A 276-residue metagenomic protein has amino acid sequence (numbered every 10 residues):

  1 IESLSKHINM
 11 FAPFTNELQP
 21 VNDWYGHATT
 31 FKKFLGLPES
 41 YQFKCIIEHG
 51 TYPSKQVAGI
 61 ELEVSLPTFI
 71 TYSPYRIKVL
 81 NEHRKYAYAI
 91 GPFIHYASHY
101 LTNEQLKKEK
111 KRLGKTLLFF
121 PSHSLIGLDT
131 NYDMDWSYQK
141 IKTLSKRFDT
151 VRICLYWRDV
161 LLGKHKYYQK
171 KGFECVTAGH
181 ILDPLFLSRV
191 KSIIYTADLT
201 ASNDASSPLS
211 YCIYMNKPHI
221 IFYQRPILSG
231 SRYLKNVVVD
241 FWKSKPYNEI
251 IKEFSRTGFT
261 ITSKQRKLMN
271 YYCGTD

Functional and structural regions predicted by a protein language model:
I1-S54: N-terminal pre-catalytic "stem/leader" segment of glycosyltransferase-like enzymes
G59-D129: A nucleotide-sugar donor-handling region in carbohydrate enzymes
S65-T68, R84, F148, T196-A197 (+1 more regions): Short, well-ordered alpha-helix to beta-strand connector turns
I70-S73, F120-S122, I153-R158, A178-G179 (+2 more regions): Short His-Asn-centered micro-motif
R76, Y96, H123-D133, R158-V160 (+3 more regions): Short acidic, S/G/P-rich loop/turn micro-motifs used as interaction or catalytic elements
L101-K164: Conserved catalytic-core segment of nucleotide-activated headgroup transferases in glycan assembly
D159-M215, H219: Donor nucleotide-activated moiety binding/catalytic core segment of transferases that use nucleotide-activated donors
S207-D276: Catalytic binding pocket for nucleotide-activated donors in carbohydrate/polymer assembly enzymes
